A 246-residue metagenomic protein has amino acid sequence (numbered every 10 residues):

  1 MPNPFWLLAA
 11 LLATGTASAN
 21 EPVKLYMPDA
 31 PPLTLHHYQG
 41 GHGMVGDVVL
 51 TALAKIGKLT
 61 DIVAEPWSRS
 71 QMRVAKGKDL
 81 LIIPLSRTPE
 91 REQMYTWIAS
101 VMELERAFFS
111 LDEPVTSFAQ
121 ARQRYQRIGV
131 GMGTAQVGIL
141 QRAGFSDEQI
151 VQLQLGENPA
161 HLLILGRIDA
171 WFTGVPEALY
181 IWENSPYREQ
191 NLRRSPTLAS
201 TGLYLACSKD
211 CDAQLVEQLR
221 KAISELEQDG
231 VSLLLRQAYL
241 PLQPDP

Functional and structural regions predicted by a protein language model:
N20-Q93, Q152-L153, A238-Y239: Extracytoplasmic small-molecule ligand-binding "clamshell" domains of the periplasmic binding protein/Venus flytrap
M27-D29, E103-A107, S185-R220, L242-P246: Periplasmic-binding protein-like
P28-P32, Y38-T51, D112-F145, V151-Q154 (+2 more regions): Bilobed "Venus flytrap"/periplasmic-binding protein-like clamshell domains and structurally analogous long
G46-K55, T116, R122-R127, T134 (+1 more regions): Extended ligand-binding regions for polar small-molecule ligands
L50, D61-Q123, Q136, L192-L198: Acidic, polar ligand-binding/catalytic clefts
L59-P66, D147-L162, R194-P196: Short beta-strand-to-loop elements that line the ligand-binding cleft of bilobed periplasmic-binding protein-like
V63, S68-L80, T96, E157-E177 (+1 more regions): Short helices/loops that flank or line small-molecule/ion binding pockets
A135-V151, Q190, I223-P246: Ligand-binding clefts/hinges and TM-proximal coupling segments of bilobed small-molecule sensing domains
